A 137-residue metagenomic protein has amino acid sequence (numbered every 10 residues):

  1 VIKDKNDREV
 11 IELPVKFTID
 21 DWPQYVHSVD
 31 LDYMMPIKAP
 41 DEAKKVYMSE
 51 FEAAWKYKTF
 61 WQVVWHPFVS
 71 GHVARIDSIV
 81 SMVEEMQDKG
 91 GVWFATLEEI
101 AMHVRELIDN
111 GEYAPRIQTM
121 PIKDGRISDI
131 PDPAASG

Functional and structural regions predicted by a protein language model:
V1-Y57, G111-Y113, Q118, D129-G137: Active-site-adjacent pocket scaffolds in enzyme catalytic domains
E9, Y57-W61, G90-V92: Short, well-ordered coil/turn segments that N-cap beta-strands
L13, V63, T96: Conserved, mostly hydrophobic/aromatic
F17-D20, H66-S70, E99-A101: Short, solvent-exposed loop/turn segments at secondary-structure junctions
I37-P40, H72, I76: Flexible, glycine- and charge-enriched loops at secondary-structure boundaries
W55-H72: Conserved short secondary-structure transition element at the edge of the structured enzyme core that lines
V73-G137: Active-site and substrate-binding clefts of carbohydrate-active enzymes
